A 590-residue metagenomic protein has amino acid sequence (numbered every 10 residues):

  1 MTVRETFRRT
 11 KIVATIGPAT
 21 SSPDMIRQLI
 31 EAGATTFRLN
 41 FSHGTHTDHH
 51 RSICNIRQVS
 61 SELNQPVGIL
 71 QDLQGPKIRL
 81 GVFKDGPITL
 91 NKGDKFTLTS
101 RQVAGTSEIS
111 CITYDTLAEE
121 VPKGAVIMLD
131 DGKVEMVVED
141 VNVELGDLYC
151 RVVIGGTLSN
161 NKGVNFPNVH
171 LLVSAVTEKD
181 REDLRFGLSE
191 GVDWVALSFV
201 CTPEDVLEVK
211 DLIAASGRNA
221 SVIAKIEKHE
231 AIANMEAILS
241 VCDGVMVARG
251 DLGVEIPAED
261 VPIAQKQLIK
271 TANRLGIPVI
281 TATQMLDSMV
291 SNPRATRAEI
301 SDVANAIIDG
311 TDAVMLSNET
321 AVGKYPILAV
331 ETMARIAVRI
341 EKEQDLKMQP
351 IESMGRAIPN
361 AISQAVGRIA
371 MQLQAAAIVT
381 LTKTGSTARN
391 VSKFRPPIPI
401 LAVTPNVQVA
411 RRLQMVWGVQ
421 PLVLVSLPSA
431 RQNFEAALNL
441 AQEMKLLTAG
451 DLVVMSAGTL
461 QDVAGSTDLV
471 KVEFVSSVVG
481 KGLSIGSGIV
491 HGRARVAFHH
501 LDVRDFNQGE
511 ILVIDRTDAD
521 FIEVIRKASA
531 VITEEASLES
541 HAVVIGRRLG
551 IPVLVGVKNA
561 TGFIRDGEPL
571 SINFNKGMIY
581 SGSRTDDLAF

Functional and structural regions predicted by a protein language model:
M1-P23, I30, T45-D48, C54 (+15 more regions): Expand to "…catalyze enediolate/carbanion chemistry for C-C bond making/breaking, isomerization, decarboxylation
T6, A14-P18, V169-L275, V279-T283 (+1 more regions): Conserved alpha/beta-domain cores
K11-V13, T36-R38, P66-L70, K95 (+8 more regions): Structural preference for beta-strand elements that scaffold enzyme active sites
T15, N40, D72, G124 (+8 more regions): Conserved, mostly hydrophobic/aromatic
I16-P18, T35-H46, A196-F199, V245-I256 (+1 more regions): Glycine-rich phosphate-binding active-site loops on the catalytic face of alpha/beta enzymes
E31-T36, S189-D193, I213-R218, S240-V245 (+6 more regions): Glycine-enriched alpha-helix->loop->beta-strand junction motifs that scaffold or abut catalytic
P76-T177, L440, L446-L501, D505 (+3 more regions): Acidic, glycine-rich flexible loop/linker segments
D94-K95, E236, I269-N273, I280 (+11 more regions): ATP-dependent carboxylate/acyl-activation modules
